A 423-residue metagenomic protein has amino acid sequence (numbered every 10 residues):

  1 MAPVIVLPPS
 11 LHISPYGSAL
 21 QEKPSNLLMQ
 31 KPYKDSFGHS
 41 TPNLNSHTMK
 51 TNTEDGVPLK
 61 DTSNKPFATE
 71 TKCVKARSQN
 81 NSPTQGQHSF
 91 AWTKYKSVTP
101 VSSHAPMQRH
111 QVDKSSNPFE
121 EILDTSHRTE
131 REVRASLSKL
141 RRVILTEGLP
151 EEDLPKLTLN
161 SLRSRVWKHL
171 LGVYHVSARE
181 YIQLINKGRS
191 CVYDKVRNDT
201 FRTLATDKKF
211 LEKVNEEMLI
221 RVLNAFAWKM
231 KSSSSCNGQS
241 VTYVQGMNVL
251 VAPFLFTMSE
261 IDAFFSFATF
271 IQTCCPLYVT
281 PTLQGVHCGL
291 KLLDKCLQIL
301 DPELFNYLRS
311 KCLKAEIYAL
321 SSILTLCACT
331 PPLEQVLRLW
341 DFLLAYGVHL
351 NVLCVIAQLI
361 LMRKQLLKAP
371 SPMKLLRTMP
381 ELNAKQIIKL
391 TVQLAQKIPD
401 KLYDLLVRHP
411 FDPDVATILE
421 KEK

Functional and structural regions predicted by a protein language model:
M1-G238, V251, F411-K423: N-terminal transition regions in large eukaryotic proteins
P106-L123, R128-E132, S136-K139, F264 (+2 more regions): Extended, Lys/Glu/Leu-rich amphipathic alpha-helical scaffolds
L171-Y181, F256-D262, L277, T330-E334 (+1 more regions): Short helix-capping/linker segments at secondary-structure and domain boundaries
D207, L211-E212, E216, L223-G238 (+5 more regions): Active-site-adjacent structural elements in folded domains
R221-A225, Q245-F256, F265-T269, K295 (+4 more regions): Contiguous, well-ordered alpha-helical segments that form the cores/surfaces of helical PPI scaffolds
P332-R338, V348: Conserved tryptophan-centered aromatic signature that marks the ligand-binding surface of SH3 and related Trp-rich
L344-Y346: Solenoid-like repeat scaffolds
